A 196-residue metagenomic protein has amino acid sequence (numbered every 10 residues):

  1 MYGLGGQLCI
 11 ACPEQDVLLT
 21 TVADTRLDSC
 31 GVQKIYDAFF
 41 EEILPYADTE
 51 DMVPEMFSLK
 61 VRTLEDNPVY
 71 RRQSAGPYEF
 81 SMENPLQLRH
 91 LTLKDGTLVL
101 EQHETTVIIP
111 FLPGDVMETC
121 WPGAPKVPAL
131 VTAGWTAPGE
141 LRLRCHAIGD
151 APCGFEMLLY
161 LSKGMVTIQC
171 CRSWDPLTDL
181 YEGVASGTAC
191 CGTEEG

Functional and structural regions predicted by a protein language model:
M1-P77, S81-K94, V99-I108, L112 (+3 more regions): Catalytic loop of the DD-peptidase/beta-lactamase superfamily, centered on the K-T-G motif and neighboring
M117, P128-V131: Short structured motifs
V127, L141: Hydrophobic-ligand binding "helix-grip"
A133-W135: Long terminal regulatory regions of eukaryotic proteins
A137-G139: Residue-level recognition of beta-strand termini and adjacent short loop/turns
